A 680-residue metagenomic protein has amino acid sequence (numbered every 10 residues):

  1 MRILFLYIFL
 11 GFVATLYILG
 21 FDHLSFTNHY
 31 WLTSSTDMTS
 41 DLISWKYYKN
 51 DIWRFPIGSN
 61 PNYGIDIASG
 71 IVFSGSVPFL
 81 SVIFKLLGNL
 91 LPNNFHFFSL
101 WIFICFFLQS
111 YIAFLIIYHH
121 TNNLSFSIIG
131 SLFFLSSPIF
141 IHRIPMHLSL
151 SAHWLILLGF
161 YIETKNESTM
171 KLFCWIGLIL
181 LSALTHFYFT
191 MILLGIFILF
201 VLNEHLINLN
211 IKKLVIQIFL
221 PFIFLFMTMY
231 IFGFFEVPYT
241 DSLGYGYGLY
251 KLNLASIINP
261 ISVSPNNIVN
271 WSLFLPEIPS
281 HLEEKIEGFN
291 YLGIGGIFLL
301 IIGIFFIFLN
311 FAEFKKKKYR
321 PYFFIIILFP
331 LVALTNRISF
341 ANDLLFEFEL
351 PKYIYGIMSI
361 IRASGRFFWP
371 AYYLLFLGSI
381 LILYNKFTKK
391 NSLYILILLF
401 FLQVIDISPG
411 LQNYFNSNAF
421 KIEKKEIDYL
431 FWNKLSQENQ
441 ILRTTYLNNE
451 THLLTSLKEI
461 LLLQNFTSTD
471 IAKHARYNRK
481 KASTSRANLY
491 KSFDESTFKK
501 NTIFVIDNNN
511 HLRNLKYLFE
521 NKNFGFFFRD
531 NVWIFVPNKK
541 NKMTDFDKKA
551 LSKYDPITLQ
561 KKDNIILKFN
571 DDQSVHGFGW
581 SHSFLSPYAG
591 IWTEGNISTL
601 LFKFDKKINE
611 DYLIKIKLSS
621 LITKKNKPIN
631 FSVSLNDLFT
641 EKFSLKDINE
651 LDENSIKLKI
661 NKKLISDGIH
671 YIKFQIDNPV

Functional and structural regions predicted by a protein language model:
M1-F26, L214-P221, F308-I326: Start-transfer (signal-anchor) and selected internal transmembrane alpha helices of multi-pass inner/ER membrane
A14-L108, S137-P138, H147, S151 (+1 more regions): Membrane-interface coil-to-helix junctions
L16-L19, I128-M146, T228-V237, L254-S272 (+2 more regions): Membrane-interface helix-loop junctions at the exits of transmembrane helices
S35, F224, T228-F306: Periplasmic/ER-lumenal interhelical loops and adjacent helix-loop junctions in multi-pass membrane proteins
F73-V77, H96-F106, F133-L158, L184-Y188 (+3 more regions): Membrane-interface micro-motifs in multi-pass membrane enzymes
F103, F107-I116, S125-T164, K171-L202 (+2 more regions): Membrane-embedded helix bundles of polyisoprenyl
I207-V215, I302-L345: Membrane-interface helix-loop-helix junctions at transmembrane boundaries of multi-pass membrane enzymes, predominantly
K434-Q437, H474-V680: C-terminal luminal/periplasmic domains and tails of membrane-associated envelope-modifying transferases
